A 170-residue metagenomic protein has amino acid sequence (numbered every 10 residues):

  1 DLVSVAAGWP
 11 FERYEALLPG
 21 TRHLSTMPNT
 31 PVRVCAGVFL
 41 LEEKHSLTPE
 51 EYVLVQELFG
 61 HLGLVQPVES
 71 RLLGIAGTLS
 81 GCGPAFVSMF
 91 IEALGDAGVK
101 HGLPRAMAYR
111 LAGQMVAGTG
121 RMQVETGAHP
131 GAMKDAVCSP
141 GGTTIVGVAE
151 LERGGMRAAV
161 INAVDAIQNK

Functional and structural regions predicted by a protein language model:
D1-S4, Y14-T30: Rossmann-fold dehydrogenase core element
G8-F11: Membrane-interface segments of envelope glycosyltransferases acting on lipid-linked substrates or membrane lipids
R13, L17-R22, V38-A76, V87-E125: Internal alpha-helical scaffold of NAD(P)-dependent oxidoreductase catalytic cores
H23, L73-T78, P130-D135: Short pre-catalytic strand/loop immediately N-terminal to key active-site residues, enriched for Gly-Thr
M27-V32, G77-V87: Glycine/serine-rich anion-binding loops at beta->alpha junctions that coordinate negatively charged ligand groups
G113-K170: NAD(P)-dependent Rossmann-like dehydrogenase/reductase catalytic/cofactor-binding core
